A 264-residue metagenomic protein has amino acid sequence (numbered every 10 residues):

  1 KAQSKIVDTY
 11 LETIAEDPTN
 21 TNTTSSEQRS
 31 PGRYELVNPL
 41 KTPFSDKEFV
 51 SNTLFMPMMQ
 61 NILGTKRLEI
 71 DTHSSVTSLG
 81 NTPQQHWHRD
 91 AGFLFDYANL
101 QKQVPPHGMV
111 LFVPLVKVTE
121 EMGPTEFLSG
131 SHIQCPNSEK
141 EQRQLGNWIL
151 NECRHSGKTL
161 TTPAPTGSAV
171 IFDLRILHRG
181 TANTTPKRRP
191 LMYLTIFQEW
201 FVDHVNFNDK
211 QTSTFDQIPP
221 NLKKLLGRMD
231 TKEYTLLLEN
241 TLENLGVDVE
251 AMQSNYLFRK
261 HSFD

Functional and structural regions predicted by a protein language model:
K1-Q101, F207: Non-heme Fe(II)-dependent double-stranded beta-helix
K66-H73, P83-Q85, H107-V113, G123 (+1 more regions): Generic beta-strand structural signal
S74, R89-A91, M109, V113-K117 (+1 more regions): Short, structured patches in soluble enzyme cores that scaffold and shape functional sites
T77-S78, L128-C135, T195-F201: Short edge-strand/loop segments of extracellular domains
T82-R89, D96-N99, E121-G130, P136-K140 (+2 more regions): A short secondary-structure junction signal
H88-N99, Q142-H155, R188, F207-T214: Short, surface-exposed loop/helix-turn segments at secondary-structure junctions that function as lids/hinges flanking
P105-G108, V118-R179: Double-stranded beta-helix
I176-D264: Non-heme Fe(II)/2-oxoglutarate
